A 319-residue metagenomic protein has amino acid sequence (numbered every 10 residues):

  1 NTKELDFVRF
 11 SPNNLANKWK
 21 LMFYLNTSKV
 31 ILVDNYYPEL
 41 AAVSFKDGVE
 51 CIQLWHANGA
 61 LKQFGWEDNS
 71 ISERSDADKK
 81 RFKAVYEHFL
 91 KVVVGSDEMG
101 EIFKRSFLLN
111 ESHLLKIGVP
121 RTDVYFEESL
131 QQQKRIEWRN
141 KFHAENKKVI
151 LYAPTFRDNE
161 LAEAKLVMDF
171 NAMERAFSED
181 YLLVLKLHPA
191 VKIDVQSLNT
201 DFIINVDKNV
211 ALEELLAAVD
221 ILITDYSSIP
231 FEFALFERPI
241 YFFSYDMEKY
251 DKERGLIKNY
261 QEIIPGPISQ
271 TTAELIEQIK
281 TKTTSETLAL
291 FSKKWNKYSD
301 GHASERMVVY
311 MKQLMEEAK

Functional and structural regions predicted by a protein language model:
N1-S129: Active-site and donor-binding regions of nucleotide-sugar-utilizing enzymes
L15-S28, P189-F231: Donor nucleotide-activated moiety binding/catalytic core segment of transferases that use nucleotide-activated donors
K29, E87-V92, L182-L183, A218-I221 (+1 more regions): Short active-site oxyanion
I31-F45, E50-W55, N209-R254: A donor-sugar binding/catalytic signature common to diverse glycosyltransferases and related nucleotide-sugar
N35, G95-E98, P189, Y226 (+1 more regions): Helix N-cap/beta->alpha junction signal
S106, L114-S197, S269, A303-E305: Conserved catalytic-core segment of nucleotide-activated headgroup transferases in glycan assembly
L130, T272-K319: C-terminal amphipathic helix plus adjacent low-complexity, charged tail appended to glycosyltransferase catalytic
L198, S228-W295: Catalytic binding pocket for nucleotide-activated donors in carbohydrate/polymer assembly enzymes
